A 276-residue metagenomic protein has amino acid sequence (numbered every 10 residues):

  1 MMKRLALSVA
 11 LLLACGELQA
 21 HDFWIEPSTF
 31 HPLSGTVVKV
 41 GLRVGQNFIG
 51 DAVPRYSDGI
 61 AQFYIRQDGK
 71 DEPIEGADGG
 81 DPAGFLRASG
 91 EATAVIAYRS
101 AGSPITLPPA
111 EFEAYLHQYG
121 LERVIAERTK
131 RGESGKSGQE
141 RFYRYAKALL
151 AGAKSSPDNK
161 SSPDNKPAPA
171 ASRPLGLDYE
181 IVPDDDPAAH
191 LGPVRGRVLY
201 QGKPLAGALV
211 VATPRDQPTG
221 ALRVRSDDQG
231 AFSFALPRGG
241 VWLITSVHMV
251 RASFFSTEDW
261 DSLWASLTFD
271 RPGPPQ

Functional and structural regions predicted by a protein language model:
M2-A14: Sec-dependent N-terminal signal peptides
G16-A20: Sec/Tat signal peptide C-region and signal peptidase I cleavage site
H21-V38, Q118-V194, L199-A206, D216-P218 (+1 more regions): Beta-strand-rich domain onsets/edges
R43-A83: N-terminal, post-signal-peptide region of Sec/Tat-exported proteins
A61-D71, L209-V224: Short amphipathic beta-strand segments in non-cytosolic proteins
G79-G84, G90, S226-G240: Glycine-centered loop-to-beta-strand initiation motif
I96-R99, V241-H248: A short, solvent-exposed beta-strand micro-motif common in secreted/extracellular proteins
S100-A110, V250-F255: Short acidic/polar inter-strand loop motif in beta-rich domains
